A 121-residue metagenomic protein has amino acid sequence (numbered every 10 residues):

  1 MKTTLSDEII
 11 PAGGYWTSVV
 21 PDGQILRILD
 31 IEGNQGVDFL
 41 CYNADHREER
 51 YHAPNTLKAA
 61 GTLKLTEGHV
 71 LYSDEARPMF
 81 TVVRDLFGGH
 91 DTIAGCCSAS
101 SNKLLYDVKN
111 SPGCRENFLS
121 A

Functional and structural regions predicted by a protein language model:
M1-A121: Acidic, Ser/Thr/Pro
